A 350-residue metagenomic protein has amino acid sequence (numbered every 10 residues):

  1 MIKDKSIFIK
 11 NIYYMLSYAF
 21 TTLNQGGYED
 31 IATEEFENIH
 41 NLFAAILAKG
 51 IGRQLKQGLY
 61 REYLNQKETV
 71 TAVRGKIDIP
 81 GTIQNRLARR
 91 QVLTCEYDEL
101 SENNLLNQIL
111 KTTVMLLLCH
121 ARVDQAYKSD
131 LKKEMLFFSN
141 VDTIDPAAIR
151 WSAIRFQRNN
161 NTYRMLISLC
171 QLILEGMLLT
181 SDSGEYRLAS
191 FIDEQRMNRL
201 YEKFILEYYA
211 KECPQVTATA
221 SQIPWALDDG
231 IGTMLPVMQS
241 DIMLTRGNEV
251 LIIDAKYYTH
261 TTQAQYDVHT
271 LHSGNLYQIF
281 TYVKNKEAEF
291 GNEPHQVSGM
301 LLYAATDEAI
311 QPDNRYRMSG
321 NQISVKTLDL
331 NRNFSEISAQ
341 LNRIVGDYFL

Functional and structural regions predicted by a protein language model:
M1-Y186: Terminal, charged accessory segments of proteins
Y28-E29, S152, R187-I192, T261-V268: Glycine- and acidic
F156-N160, Y186-I205: A short, highly charged nucleic-acid-interacting micro-segment common to nuclease and nuclease-linked defense proteins
E194-L350: Catalytic core segments in nucleotide and nucleic-acid processing enzymes
